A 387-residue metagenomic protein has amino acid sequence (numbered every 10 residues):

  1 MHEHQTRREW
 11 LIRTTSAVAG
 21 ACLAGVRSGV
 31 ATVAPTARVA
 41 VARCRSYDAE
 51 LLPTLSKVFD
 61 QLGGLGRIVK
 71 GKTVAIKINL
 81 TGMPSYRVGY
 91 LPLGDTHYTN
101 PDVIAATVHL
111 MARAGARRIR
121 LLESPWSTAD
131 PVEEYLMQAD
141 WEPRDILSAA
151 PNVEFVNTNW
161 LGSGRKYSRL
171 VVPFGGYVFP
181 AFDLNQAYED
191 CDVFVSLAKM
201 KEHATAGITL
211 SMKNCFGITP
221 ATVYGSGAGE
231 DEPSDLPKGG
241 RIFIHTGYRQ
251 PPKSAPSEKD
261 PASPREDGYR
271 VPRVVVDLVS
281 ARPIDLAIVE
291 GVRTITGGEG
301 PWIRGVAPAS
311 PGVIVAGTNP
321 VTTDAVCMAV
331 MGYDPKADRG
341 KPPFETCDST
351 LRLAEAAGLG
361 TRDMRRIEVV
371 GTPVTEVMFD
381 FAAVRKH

Functional and structural regions predicted by a protein language model:
M1-V18: N-terminal secretory signal peptides and thylakoid transit peptides that target proteins across membranes
Q5-T6, G25, A75, S211: Intrinsically disordered, low-complexity sequence elements enriched in Ser/Thr/Gly/Pro
T14-T15, G20, P84, P220: Enrichment for repetitive, rod-forming helical segments
C22-P35: Bacterial Sec-dependent signal peptides at the C-terminal "C-region" and cleavage site
T32-H387: Extended, low-polarity segments enriched in aliphatic/aromatic residues
